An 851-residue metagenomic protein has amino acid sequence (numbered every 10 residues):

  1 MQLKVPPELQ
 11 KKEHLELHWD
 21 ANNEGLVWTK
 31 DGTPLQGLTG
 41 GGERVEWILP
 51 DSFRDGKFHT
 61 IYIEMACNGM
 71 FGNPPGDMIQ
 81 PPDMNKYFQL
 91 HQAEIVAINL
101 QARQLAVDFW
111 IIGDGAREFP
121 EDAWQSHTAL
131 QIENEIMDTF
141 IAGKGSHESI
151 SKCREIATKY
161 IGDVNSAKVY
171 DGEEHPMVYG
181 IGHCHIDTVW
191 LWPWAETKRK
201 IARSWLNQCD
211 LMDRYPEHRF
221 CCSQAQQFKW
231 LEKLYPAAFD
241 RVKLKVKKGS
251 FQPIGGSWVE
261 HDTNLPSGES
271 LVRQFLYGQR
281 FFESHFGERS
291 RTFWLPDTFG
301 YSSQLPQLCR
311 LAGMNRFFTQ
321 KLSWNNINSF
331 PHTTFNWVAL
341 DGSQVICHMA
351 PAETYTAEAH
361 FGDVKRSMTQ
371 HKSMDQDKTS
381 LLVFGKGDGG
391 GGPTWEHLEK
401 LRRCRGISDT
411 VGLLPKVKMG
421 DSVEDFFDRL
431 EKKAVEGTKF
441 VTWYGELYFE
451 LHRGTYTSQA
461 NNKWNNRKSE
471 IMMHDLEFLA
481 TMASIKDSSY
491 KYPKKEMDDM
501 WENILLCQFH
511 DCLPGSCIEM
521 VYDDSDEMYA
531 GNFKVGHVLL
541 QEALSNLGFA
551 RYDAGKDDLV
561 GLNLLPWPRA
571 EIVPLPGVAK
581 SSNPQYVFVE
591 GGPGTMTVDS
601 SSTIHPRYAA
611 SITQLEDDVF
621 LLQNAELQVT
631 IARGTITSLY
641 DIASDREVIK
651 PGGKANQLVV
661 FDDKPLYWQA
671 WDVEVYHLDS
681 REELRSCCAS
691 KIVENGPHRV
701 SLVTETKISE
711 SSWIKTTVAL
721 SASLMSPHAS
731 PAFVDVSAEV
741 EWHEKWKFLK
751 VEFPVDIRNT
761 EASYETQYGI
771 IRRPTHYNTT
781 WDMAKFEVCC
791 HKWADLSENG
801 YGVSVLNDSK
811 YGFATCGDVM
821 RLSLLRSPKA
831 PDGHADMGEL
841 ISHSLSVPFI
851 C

Functional and structural regions predicted by a protein language model:
M1-L9: Short beta-strands within extracellular/lumenal beta-sheet-rich domains
L9-W28, I61-I63, V560-L564: Aromatic-lined ligand-binding clefts that engage carbohydrates, nucleic acids, or primary amines
E24-T33, E752-V755: Short, surface-exposed beta-strand/strand-loop-strand elements in extracellular ectodomains
T39-G41, F140-I150, C184-K200, C221-E232 (+6 more regions): The substrate-binding groove and active-site-proximal loops of carbohydrate-active enzymes, especially glycoside
S52-E155, E173, M177, C184-I186 (+5 more regions): Active-site and substrate-binding clefts of carbohydrate-active enzymes
I161-G180, R203-Y215, W230-R289, Y301-L311 (+2 more regions): Catalytic alpha-helical scaffold of carbohydrate-active enzymes acting on polysaccharides/glycoconjugates
T263-F281, P351-K372, H677-D679, V700: Alpha-helical scaffold elements lining the catalytic groove of polysaccharide deacetylases
L305-L311, T333, G412-L414, E424 (+4 more regions): C-terminal (or distal) subdomains of carbohydrate-active enzymes
